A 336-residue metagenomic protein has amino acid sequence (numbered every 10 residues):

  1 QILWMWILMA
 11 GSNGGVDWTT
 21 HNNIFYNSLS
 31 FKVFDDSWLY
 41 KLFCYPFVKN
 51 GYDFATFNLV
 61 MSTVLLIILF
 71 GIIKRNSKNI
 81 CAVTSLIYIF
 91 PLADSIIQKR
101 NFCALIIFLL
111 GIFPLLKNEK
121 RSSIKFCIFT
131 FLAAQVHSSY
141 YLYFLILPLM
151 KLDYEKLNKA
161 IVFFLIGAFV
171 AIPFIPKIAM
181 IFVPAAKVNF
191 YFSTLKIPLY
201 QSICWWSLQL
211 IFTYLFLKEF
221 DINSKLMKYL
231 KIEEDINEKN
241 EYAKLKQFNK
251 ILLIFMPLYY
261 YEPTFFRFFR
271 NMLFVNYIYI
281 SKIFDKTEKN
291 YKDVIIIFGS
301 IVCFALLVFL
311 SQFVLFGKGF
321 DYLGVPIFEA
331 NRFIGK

Functional and structural regions predicted by a protein language model:
Q1-G15, I301-S311: Transmembrane signal-anchor helices characteristic of membrane glycosylation enzymes that use polyprenol
N13-G14, T19-K41, Y45, L142-L273 (+1 more regions): Alpha-helical transmembrane segments and terminal signal-anchor/GPI-anchor hydrophobic tails, characterized by long
N50-V64: Loop-to-helix entry region of an early transmembrane alpha helix in multi-pass inner-membrane enzymes
F70-I89: Transmembrane-helix signature of polytopic, membrane-embedded enzymes that assemble or transfer cell-envelope glycans
I96-C103: Short acidic/glycine- and proline-prone juxtamembrane loop motifs at membrane-interface regions of multi-pass membrane
F108-I124: Membrane-interface transmembrane helices that cradle and orient dolichyl/undecaprenyl
F131-L145: Transmembrane helices and adjacent periplasmic/lumenal helix-loop junctions of polyprenol-phosphate-dependent
V162-I166, E288-F309: Signature aromatic-anchored transmembrane alpha helix within multi-pass, membrane-resident enzymes that catalyze glycan
